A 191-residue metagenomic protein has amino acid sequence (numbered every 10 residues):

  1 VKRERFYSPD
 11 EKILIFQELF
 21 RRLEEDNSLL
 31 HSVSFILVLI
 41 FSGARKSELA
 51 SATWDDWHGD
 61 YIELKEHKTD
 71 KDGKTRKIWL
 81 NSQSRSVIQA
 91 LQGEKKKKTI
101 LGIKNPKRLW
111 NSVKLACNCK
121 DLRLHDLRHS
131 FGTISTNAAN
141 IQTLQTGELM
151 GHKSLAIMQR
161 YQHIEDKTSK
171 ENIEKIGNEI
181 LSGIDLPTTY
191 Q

Functional and structural regions predicted by a protein language model:
V1-K46, A50, R128, A139: Basic, Lys/Arg- and aromatic-enriched nucleic-acid-binding interface segment
F6, K65-D72, M150-K175: Catalytic-site neighborhood detector that most strongly recognizes the C-terminal catalytic loop/helix of tyrosine
P9-L14, E18, S42, S51-A90: Conserved tyrosine-mediated DNA breakage-rejoining catalytic core shared by Y-recombinases
D10-I13, W79-K120: Active-site/catalytic core of tyrosine-dependent DNA strand-transfer enzymes
L29-V33, I103-K107, K120-A139, E148: Short basic/aromatic active-site micro-motif
D55-Y61, D121, N140-Q162, D185-Q191: Short, polar N-cap/turn motifs at the start of nucleic acid-interacting alpha helices
D70, E94-K96, A156, E171-Q191: C-terminal secondary-structure termini that scaffold catalytic or DNA-interacting sites
